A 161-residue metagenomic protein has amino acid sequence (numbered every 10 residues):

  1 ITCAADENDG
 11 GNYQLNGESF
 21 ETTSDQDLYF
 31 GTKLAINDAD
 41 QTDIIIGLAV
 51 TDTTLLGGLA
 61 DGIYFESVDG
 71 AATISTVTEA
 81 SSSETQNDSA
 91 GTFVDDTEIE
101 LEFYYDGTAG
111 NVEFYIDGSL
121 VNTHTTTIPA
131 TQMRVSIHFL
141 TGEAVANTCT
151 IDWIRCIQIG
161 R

Functional and structural regions predicted by a protein language model:
I1-T73: Secretory/extracellular carbohydrate-interaction modules and structurally similar beta-sandwich "look-alikes"
T23-D25, V94-D96, I128-A130, A144: Surface-exposed coil/turn segments at beta-strand junctions on protein surfaces, enriched
F30-T32, D96-G107, V112-F114: Short tryptophan-centered beta-strand motifs in secreted/extracellular beta-sheet-rich domains of glycan-recognition
T42-I44, I63, G110-V112, N147-C149: Short beta-strand/loop motifs in extracellular/secreted proteins, especially within beta-sandwich accessory domains
I45-A49, I63-S67, S75-E79, E102-Y104 (+4 more regions): Beta-strand-rich, repetitive solenoid scaffolds
V77-E100: Short, aromatic/His-centered strand-loop micro-motif at the edge of beta-sheets
A90, I116-R134: Short, solvent-exposed beta-strand-to-loop segments that form ligand-recognition rims of beta-rich domains
T126-R161: Ligand-recognition surfaces built from glycine- and aromatic
